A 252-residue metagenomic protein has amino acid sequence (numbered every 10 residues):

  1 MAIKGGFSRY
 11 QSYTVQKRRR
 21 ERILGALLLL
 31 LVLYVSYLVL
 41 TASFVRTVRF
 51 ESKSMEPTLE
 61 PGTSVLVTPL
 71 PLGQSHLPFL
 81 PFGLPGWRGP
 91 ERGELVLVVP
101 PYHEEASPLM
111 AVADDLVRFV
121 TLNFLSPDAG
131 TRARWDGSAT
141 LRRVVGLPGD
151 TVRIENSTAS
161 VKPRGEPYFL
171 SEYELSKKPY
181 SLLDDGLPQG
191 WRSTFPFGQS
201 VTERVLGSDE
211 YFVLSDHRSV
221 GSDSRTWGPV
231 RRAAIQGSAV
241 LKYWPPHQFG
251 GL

Functional and structural regions predicted by a protein language model:
A2-L24, S43-R49, E56-L252: Soluble "head" domains of membrane/secretory-pathway proteins
G25-A42: Hydrophobic membrane-insertion alpha-helices, especially the h-region of bacterial N-terminal signal peptides
